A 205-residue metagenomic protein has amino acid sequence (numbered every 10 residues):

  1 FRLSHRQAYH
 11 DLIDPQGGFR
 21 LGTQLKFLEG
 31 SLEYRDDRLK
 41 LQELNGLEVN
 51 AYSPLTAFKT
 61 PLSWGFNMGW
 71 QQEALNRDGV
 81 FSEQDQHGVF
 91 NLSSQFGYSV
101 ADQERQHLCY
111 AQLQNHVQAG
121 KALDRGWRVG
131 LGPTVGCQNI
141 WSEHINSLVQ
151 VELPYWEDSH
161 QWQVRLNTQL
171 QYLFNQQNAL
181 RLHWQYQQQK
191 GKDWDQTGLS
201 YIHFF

Functional and structural regions predicted by a protein language model:
H5, Q171-Y172, R181, D193-F205: Outer-membrane beta-barrel "beta-signal"
Q7-D11, F27-R38, N50, M68-S82 (+6 more regions): Transmembrane beta-strands of outer-membrane beta-barrel pores
Y9, D14-E29, Q42-N45, T56-F66: Phosphate/adenylate-binding glycine loop and adjacent helical scaffold
D11-F19, Y52-P61, A101-Y110, N139-V149 (+1 more regions): Repeated loop/turn-to-beta-strand initiation elements of outer-membrane beta-barrel proteins
L21-L28, T60-M68, H107-L113, L131 (+4 more regions): Transmembrane beta-strands of outer-membrane beta-barrel proteins
R38-L44, Q84-L92, R125-L131, H160-L166 (+1 more regions): Residues that define the transmembrane beta-barrel architecture of outer-membrane proteins
K40, R125, E143-Q177, R181-Q189: Outer membrane beta-barrel transmembrane domains
E43-G69, E73-G97, L108: Terminal end segments
